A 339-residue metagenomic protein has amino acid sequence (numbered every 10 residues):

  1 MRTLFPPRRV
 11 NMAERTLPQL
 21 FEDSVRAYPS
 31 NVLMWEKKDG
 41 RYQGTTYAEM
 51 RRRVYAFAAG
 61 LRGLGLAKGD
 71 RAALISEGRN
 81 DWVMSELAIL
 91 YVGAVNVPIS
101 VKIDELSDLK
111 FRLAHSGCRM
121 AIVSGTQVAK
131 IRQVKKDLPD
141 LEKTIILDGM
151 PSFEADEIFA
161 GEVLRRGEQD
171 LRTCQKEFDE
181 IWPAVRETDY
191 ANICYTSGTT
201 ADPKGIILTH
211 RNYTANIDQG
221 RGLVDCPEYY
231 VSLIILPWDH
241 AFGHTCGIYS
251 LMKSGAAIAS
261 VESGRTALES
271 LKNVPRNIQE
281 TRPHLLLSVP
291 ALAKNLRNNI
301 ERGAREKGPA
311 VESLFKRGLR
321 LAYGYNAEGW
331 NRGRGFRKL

Functional and structural regions predicted by a protein language model:
P6-R15, V134, S152-D189: Flexible, low-complexity linker/hinge segments
A13, L33-L87, I103-K110, E162-L164 (+1 more regions): Conserved AMP-binding/adenylate-forming core of the ANL superfamily
L20-T45, T200: AMP-dependent adenylate-forming
P29-V32, I146, R165-Y195, D202 (+1 more regions): Conserved pre-ATP/AMP-binding loop-to-beta segment of ANL
G44-A48, A191-I217: Conserved AMP-binding A3 loop
L64, Y91-R166: Structural core segment of the AMP-binding/adenylate-forming
R71, E77-V97, V101-E105, A114-M120 (+3 more regions): A short helix-loop-beta submotif of the ANL/AMP-binding
T214-V231, W238-K338: Conserved AMP-binding/adenylation subdomain of ANL enzymes
